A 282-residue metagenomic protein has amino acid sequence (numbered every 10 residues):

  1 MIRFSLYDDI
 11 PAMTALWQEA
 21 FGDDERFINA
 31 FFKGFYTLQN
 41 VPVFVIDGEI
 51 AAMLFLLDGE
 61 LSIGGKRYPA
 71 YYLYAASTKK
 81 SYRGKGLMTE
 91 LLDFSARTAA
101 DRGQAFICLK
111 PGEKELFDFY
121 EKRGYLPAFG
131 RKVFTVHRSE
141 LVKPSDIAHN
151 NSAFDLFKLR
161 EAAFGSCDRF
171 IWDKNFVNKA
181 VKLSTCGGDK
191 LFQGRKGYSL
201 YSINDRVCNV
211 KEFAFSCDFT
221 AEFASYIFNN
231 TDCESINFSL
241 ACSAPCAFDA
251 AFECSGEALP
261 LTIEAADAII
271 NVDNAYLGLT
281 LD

Functional and structural regions predicted by a protein language model:
Y7-L16, N151-G165, V272-N274: A short, well-structured alpha-helix characteristic of acyl/acetyltransferase catalytic modules
I10, W17-I63, S166-L191: Active-site rim helix/loop that mediates acceptor-substrate recognition in acyltransferases
V43, E49-G59, A70-S77, C108 (+2 more regions): Conserved beta-strand in the GNAT
T78, G84-R97, K122, C217-N229: Conserved acetyl-CoA-binding loop-helix of GNAT-fold acetyltransferases
L91, Q104-K132, H137: Long, hydrophobic, well-ordered secondary-structure blocks that form the structural core and pocket-lining surfaces
L92, A99-G112, T231-C242: Conserved GNAT acetyl-CoA-binding A-motif
E121-V142, S202, K211-D218, S225-D282: Active-site/acyl-donor-binding loops of N-acyltransferases
R123-T220: Amide-forming acyltransferase catalytic core, primarily the GNAT-like/NAT-type and related acyltransferase folds
